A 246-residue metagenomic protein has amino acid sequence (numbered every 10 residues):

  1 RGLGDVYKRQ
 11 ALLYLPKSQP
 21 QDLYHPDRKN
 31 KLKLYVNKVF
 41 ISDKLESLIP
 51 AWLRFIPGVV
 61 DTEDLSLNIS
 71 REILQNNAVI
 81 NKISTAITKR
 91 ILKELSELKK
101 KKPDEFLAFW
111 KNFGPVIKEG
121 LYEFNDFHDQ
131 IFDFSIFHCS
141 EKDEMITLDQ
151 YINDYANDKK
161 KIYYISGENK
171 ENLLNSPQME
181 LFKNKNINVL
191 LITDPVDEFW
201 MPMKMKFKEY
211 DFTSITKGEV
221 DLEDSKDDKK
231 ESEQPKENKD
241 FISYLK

Functional and structural regions predicted by a protein language model:
R1, D5-K246: Conserved GHKL (Bergerat-fold) ATPase module
